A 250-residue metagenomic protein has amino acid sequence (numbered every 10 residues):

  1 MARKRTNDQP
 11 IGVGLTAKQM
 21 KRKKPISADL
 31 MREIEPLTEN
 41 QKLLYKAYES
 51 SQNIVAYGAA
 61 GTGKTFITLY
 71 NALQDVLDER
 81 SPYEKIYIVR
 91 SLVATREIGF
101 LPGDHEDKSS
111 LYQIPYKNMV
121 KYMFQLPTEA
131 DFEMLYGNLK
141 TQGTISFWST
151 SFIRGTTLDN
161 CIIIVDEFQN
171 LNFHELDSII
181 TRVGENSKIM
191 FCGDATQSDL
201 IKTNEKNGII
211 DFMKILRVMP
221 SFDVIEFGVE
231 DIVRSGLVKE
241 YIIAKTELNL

Functional and structural regions predicted by a protein language model:
M1-K23: Interdomain "pre-motor" coupling segment immediately N-terminal to P-loop NTPase/helicase cores
I34-S51: Pre-Walker A adenine-sensing motif
S50-A56, N160: Pre-Walker A (Motif I) flank of P-loop NTPase domains
V55-A59, T65-L135, L200-V218: Conserved P-loop
T62, S91-R96, F152-R154, N170 (+4 more regions): Conserved nucleotide-binding/hydrolysis micro-motifs of P-loop NTPases
I88, I164, K188-D194: Structural recognition of the conserved hydrophobic beta-strand(s) that form the central parallel beta-sheet of P-loop
T141-S178: Conserved RecA-like ASCE ATPase "motif II neighborhood" in helicase/translocase motors
F212-L250: Conserved coupling/interface region of RecA-like P-loop/ASCE motor cores
